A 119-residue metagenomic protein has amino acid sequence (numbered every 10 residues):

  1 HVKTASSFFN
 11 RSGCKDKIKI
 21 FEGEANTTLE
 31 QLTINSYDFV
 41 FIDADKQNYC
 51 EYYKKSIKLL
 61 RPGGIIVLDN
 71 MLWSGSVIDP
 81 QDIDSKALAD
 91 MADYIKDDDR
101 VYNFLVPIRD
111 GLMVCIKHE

Functional and structural regions predicted by a protein language model:
H1-E119: S-adenosylmethionine/decaboxylated-SAM
